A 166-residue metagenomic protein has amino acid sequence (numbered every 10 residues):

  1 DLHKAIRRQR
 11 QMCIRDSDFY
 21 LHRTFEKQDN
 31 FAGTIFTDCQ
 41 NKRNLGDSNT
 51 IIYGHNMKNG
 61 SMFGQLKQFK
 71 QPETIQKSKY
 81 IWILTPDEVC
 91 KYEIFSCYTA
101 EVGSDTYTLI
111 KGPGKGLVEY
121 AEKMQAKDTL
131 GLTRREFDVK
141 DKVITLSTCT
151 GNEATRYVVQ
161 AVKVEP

Functional and structural regions predicted by a protein language model:
D1-I14: Single conserved hydrophobic/aromatic residue that forms the stacking wall/gate of nucleotide- or nucleobase-binding
R15-P166: Extracytoplasmic/periplasmic soluble domains downstream of a signal peptide or transmembrane helix
